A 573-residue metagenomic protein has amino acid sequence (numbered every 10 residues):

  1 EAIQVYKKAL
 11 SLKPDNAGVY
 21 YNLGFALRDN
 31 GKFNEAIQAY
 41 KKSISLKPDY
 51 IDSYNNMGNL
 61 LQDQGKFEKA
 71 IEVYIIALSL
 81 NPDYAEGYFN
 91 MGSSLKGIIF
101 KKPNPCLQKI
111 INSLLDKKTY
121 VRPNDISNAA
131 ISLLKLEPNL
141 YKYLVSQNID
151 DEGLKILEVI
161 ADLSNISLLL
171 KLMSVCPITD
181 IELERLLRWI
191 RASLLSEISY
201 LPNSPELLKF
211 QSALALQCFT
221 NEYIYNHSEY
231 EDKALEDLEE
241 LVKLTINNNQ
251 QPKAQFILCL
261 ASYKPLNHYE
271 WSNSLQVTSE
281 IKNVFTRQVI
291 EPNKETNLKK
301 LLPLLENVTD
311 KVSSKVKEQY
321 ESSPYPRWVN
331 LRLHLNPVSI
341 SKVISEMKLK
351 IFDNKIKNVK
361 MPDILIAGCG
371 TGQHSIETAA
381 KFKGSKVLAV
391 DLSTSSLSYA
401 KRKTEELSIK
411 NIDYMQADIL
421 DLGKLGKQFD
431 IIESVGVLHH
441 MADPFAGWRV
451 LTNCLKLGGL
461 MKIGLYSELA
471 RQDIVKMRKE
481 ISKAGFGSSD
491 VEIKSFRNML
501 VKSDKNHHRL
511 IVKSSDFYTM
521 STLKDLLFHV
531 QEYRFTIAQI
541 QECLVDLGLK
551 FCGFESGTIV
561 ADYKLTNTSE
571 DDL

Functional and structural regions predicted by a protein language model:
E1-K360, I376-A379, K427, K456: Alpha-helical solenoid repeat scaffolds of the TPR/TPR-like class and their adjacent stem/linker regions that mediate
T371-G384: Conserved SAM-binding loop of SAM-dependent methyltransferases across substrates and taxa, primarily the Class I
S408-L420: Conserved SAM-binding strand-loop segment of SAM-dependent methyltransferases
L422-I432: A short acidic, Gly/Pro-enriched loop at the edge of an enzyme's catalytic core that lines a small-molecule cofactor
D430-F445, S467: A short SAM/SAH-binding and catalytic strip from SAM-dependent methyltransferases
F445-G458: A short glycine-rich, Lys/Arg-flanked "PGG" loop and its adjoining helix->strand segment in the class I
G458-Y466: Conserved beta-strand signature within the Rossmann-like core of class I S-adenosyl-L-methionine
M461, I474-E570: Substrate-binding/catalytic lobe of Class I Rossmann-like enzymes that use SAM or dcSAM, i.e., the mid-to-C-terminal
